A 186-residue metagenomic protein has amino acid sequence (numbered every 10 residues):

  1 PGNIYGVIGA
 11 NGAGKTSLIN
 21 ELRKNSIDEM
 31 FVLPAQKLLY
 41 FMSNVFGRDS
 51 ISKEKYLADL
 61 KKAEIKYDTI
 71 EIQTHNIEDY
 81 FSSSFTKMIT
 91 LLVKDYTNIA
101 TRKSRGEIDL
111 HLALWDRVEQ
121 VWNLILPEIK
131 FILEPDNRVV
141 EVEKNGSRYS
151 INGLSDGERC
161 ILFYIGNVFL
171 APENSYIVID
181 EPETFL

Functional and structural regions predicted by a protein language model:
I4: Walker A (P-loop) ATP-phosphate-binding motif of ABC ATPase nucleotide-binding domains
V7: Hydrophobic anchor at the beta1->P-loop junction of P-loop NTPases
A10: P-loop (Walker A) phosphate-binding loop of NTP-binding proteins
G14: Conserved glycine(s) of the Walker
L18-I19: Post-Walker A alpha-helix
I27-K37: Conserved catalytic segments around the Walker B and adjacent sensor/switch elements of P-loop NTPase domains
D59-R159, G166-Y176: Extended helical coiled-coil dimerization/tether regions that scaffold and oligomerize large DNA-maintenance assemblies
D180-P182: Walker B catalytic acidic pair
